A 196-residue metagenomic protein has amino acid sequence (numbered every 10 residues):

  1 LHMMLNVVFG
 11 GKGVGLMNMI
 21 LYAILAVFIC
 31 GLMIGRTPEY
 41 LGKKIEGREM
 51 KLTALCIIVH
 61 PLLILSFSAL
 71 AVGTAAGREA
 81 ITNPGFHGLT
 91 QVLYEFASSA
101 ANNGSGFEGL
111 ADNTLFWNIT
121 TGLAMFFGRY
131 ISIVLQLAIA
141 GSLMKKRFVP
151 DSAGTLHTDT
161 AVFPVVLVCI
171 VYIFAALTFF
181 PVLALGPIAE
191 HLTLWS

Functional and structural regions predicted by a protein language model:
L1-S196: Membrane-proximal intracellular helices of multi-pass ion channels
